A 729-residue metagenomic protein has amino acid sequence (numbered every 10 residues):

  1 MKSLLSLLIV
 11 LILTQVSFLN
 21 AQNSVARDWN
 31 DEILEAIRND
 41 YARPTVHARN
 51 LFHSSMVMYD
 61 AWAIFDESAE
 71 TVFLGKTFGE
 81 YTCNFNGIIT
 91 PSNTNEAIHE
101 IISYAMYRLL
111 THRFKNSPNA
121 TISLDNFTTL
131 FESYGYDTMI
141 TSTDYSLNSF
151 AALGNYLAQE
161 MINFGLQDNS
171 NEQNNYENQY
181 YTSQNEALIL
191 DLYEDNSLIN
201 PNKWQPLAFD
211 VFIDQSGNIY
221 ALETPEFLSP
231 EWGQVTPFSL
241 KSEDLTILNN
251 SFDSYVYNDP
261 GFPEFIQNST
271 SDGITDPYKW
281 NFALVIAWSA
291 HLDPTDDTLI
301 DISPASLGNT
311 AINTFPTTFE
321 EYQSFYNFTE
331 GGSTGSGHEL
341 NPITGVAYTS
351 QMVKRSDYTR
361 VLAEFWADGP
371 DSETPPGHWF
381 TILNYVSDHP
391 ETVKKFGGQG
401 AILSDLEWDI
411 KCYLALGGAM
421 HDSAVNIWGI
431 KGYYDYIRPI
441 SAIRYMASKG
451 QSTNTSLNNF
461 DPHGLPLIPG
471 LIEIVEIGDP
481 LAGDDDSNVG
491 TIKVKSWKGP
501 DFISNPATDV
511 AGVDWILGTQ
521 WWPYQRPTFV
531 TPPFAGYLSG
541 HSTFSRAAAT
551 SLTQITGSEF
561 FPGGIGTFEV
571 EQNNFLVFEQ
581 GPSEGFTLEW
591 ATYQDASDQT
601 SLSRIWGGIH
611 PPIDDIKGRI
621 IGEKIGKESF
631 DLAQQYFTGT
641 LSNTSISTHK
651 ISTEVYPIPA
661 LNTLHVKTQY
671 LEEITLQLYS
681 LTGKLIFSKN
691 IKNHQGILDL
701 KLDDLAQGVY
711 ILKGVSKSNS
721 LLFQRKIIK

Functional and structural regions predicted by a protein language model:
K2-V10: Sec-dependent signal peptide recognition, specifically the positively charged N-region followed immediately by
L5, Q15-F18, S645-K729: C-terminal outer-membrane/trafficking sorting elements
I9, L403, A535, N719-S720: A general, composition-driven signal for non-globular sequence regions
I12-V16, W62: Residue-level signal for alpha-helical transmembrane segments in multi-pass membrane proteins
Q22-L641: Acidic/polar surface patches and capping/hinge elements
